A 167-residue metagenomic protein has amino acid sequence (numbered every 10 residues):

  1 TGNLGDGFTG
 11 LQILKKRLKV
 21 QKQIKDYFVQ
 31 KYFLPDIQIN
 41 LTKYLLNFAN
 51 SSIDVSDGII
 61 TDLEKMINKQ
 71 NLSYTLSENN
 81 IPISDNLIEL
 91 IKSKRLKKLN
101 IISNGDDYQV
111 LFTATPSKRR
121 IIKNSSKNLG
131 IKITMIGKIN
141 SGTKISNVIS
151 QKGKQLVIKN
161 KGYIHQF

Functional and structural regions predicted by a protein language model:
T1-F167: Helix-biased detector of long, well-ordered alpha-helical tracts
